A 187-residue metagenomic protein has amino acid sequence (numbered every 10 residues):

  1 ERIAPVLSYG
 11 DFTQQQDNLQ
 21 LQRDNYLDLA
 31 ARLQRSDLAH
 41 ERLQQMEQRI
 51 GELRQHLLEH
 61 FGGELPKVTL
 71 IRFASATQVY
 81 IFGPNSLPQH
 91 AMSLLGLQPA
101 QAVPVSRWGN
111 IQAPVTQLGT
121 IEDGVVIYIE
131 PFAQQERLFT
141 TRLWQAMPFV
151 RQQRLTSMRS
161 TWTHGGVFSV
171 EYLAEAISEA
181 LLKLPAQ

Functional and structural regions predicted by a protein language model:
E1, Q112-E122: Short helices/loops that flank or line small-molecule/ion binding pockets
R2-A4, L95, V150-R151: Short, structured coil segments at secondary-structure junctions
R2-A74, T163, F168-Q187: Extracytoplasmic substrate-binding proteins
S8-G10, L95, T156-M158: Acidic/histidine-rich, surface-exposed loop or edge segments in extracytoplasmic proteins
D24, I121-Q187: Structured C-terminal subdomain patch of bacterial secreted/periplasmic proteins
L65-F73, Y80, A102-V103, Y128-I129: Short, conserved beta-strand edge motifs with alternating hydrophobic and charged residues
I81-N110: Alpha-helical, coiled-coil/dimerization segments enriched in small aliphatic residues
